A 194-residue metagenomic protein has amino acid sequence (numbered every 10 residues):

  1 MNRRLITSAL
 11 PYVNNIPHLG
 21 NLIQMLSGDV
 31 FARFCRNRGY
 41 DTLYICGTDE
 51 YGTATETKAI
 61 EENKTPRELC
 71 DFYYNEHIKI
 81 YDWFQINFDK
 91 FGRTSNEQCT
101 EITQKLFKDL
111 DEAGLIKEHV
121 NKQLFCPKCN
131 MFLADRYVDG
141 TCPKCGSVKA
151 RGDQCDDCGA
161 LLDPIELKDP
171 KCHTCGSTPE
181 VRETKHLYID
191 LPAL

Functional and structural regions predicted by a protein language model:
M1-L194: N-terminal, positively charged nucleic-acid-binding surface of large information/translation enzymes
